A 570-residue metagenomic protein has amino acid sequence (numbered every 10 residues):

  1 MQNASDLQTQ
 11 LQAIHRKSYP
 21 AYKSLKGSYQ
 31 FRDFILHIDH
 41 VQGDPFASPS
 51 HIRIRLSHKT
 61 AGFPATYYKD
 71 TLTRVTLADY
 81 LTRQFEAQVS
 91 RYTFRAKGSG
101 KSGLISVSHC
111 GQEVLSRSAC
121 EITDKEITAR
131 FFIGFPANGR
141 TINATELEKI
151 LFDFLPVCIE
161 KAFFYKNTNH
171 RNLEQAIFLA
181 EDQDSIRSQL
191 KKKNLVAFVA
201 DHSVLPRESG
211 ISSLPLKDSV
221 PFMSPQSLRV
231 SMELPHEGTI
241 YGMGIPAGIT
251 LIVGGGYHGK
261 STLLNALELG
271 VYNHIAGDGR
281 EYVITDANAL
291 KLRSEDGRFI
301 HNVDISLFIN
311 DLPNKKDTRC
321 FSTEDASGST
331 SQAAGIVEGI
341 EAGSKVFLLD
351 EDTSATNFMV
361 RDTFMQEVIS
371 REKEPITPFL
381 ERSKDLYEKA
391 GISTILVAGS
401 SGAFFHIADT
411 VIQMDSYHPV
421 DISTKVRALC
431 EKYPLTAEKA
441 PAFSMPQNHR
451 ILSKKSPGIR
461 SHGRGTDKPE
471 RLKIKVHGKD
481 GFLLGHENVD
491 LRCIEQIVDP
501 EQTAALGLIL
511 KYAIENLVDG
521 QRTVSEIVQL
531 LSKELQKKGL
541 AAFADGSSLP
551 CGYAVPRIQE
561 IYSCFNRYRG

Functional and structural regions predicted by a protein language model:
M1-N194, L205: N-terminal accessory targeting/assembly segments
K191-L195, D201, Y257, L264-E295 (+1 more regions): Carboxylate/His-rich catalytic cores and anion/metal-binding grooves
P206-Y241, A276, I284-A289, R293-I300 (+1 more regions): N-terminal pre-Walker A segment at the start of P-loop NTPase domains
I240-Y272: Glycine-rich phosphate-binding P-loop
R298, S306-S329, R361-I376: Flexible beta-alpha connector loops of hexameric P-loop NTPases
C320-S354: Phosphate-binding/switch loop-helix module in NTP-utilizing enzymes
I340-S383, Y387-E388, S400-H406, T410-A428: Conserved P-loop NTPase nucleotide-binding/switch module
E388-G391, V397-G570: Conserved NTP phosphate-binding and transfer environment spanning the P-loop NTPase/kinase superfamily
